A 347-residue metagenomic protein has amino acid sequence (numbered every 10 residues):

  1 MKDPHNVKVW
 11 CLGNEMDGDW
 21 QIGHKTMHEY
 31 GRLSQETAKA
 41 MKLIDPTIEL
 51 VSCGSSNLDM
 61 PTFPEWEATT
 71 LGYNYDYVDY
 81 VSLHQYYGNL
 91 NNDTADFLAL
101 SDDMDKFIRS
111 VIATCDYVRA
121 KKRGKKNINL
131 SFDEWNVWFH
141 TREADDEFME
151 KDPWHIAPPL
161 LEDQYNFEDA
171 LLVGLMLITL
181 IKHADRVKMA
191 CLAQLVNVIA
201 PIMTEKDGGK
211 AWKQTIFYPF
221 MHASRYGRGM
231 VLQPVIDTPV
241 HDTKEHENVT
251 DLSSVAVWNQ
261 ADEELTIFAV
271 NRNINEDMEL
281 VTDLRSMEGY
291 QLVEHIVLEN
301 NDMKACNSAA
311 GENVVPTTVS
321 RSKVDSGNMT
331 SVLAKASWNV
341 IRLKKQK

Functional and structural regions predicted by a protein language model:
M1-T69, Q85-R109, R142-M149, N166 (+1 more regions): Active-site cleft segment of glycoside hydrolase catalytic domains centered on the general acid/base Glu
D17-W20, N57-T62, Y87-D93, N136-R142 (+5 more regions): Flexible loop/turn segments at secondary-structure boundaries
S34, A38-T62, F107-V137, R186-N197: Aromatic-lined carbohydrate-recognition surfaces of secreted/lumenal glycan-active proteins
N129-S254, Q260-E263: Aromatic/acidic polysaccharide-binding cleft in carbohydrate-active enzymes
V249-G289, H295, N339-R342: Carbohydrate-binding surface patches
E288-L333: Acidic, Ser/Thr/Pro-rich beta/coil linker or hinge segments at domain junctions
S331-L343: Short Pro-Gly-centered flexible turn/kink motifs
